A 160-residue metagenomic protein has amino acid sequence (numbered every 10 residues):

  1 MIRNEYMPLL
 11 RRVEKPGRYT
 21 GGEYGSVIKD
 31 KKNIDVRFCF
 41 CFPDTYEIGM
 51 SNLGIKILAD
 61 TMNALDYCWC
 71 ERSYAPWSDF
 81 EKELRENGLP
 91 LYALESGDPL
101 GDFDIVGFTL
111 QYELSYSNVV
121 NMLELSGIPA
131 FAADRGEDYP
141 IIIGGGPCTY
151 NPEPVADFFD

Functional and structural regions predicted by a protein language model:
M1-K15, L65: Helix-enriched interaction subdomains in cytosolic or periplasmic regions, typified by TIR/SEFIR signaling/NADase cores
E23-N33, S96-D98: Short boundary motifs at domain starts and secondary-structure transition points
N33-D35, Y139: Sequence-level motif detector for i,i+2 pairs with an aromatic at +2
V36-C39, P154: A short alpha-helix capping/helix-coil boundary motif
F38-P43, E47-E71, P76-L84, G88 (+1 more regions): Low-complexity, highly charged intrinsically disordered N-terminal segments that act as targeting/localization
A75-D160: Glycine-rich beta-alpha loop elements in corrinoid/cobalamin-binding modules across cobalamin-dependent enzymes
